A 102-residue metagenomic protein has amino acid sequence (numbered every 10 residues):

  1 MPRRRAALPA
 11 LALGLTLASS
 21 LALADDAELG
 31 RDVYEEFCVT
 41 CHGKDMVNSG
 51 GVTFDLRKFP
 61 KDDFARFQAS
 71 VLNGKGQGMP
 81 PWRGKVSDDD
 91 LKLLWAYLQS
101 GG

Functional and structural regions predicted by a protein language model:
M1-L11: Bacterial N-terminal signal peptides that target proteins for export
M1-P2, E28, L72, P80: Short alpha-helical segments used as structural interaction elements across diverse proteins
A22-A24: Boundary at the C-terminal end of the N-terminal hydrophobic targeting segment
A27, R31, E35, G43-L72: Gly/Gly-Pro-rich "capping" loops immediately C-terminal to redox-active cysteine motifs in periplasmic/lumenal
T40: Short, cysteine/histidine-rich loop/knuckle motifs that typically chelate Zn2+
D55-G102: Extracytoplasmic electron-transfer domains, predominantly the class I c-type cytochrome c fold
